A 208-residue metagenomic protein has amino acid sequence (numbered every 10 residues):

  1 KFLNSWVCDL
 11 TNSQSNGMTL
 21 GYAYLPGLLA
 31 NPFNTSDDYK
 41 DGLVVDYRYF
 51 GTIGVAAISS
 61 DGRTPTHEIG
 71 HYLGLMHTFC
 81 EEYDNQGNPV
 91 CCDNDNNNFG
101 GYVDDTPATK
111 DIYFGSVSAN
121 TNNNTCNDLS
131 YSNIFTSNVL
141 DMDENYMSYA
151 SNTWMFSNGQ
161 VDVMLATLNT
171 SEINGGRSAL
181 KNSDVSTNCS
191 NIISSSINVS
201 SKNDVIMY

Functional and structural regions predicted by a protein language model:
K1-E68, Y72-N198: Extracellular (secreted or membrane-anchored) zinc-dependent metallopeptidases, primarily metzincins but also closely
N203-Y208: Short, solvent-exposed loop/linker segments at the N-terminal edge of repeated beta-sheet extracellular domains
